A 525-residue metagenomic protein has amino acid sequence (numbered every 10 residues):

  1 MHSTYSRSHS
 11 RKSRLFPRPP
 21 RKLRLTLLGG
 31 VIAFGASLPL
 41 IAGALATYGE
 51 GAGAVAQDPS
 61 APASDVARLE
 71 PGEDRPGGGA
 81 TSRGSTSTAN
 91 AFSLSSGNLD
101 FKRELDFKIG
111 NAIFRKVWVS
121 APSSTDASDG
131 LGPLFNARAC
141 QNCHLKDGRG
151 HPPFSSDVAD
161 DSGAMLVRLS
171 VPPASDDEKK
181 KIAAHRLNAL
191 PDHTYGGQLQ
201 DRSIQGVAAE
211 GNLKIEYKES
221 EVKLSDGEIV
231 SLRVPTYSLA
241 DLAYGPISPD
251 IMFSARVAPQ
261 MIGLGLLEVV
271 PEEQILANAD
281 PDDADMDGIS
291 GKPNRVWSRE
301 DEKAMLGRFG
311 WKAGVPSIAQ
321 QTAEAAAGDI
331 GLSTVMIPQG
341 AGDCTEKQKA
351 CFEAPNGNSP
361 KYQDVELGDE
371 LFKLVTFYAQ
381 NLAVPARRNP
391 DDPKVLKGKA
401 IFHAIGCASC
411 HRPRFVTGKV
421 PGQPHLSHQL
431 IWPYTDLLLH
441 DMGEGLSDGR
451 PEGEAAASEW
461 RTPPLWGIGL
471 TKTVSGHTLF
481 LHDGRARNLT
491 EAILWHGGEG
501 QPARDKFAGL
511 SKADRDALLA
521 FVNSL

Functional and structural regions predicted by a protein language model:
M1-K22: N-terminal secretory signal peptides that target proteins for export/translocation
H2, K12, G43-L525: Periplasmic c-type cytochrome electron-transfer domains
R18-P19, G29-V31, S175, V522: Enrichment for repetitive, rod-forming helical segments
P20, A36-L38, L525: Prokaryotic Sec-type signal peptides and long signal-anchor helices with extended Leu/Ile/Val-rich h-regions
K22-L25, D516: Hydrophobic alpha-helical segments, especially transmembrane helices and their immediate juxtamembrane helical caps
T26-G30, T125-A127: Short hydrophobic "helix-edge" motifs at membrane interfaces and signal-peptide entry regions
L28-G43: Bacterial N-terminal signal peptides
